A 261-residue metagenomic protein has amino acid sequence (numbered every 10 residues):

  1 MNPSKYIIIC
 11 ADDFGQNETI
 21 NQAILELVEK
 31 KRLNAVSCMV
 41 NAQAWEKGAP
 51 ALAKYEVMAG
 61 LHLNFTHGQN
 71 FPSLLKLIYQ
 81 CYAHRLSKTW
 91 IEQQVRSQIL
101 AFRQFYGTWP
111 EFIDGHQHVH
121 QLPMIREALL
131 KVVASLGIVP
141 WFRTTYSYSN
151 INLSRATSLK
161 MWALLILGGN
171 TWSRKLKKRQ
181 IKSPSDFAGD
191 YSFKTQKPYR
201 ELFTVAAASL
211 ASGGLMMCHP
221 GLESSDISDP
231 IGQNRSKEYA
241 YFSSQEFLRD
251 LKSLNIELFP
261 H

Functional and structural regions predicted by a protein language model:
M1-I8, E18-M58, L63-F112, P123-H261: Terminal accessory/targeting
A11-F14: DG-centered beta-turn motif at the end of beta-strands
Q117-Q121: Gly/Ser/Thr-rich loops at beta-strand to alpha-helix junctions that form or flank small-molecule/cofactor-binding
